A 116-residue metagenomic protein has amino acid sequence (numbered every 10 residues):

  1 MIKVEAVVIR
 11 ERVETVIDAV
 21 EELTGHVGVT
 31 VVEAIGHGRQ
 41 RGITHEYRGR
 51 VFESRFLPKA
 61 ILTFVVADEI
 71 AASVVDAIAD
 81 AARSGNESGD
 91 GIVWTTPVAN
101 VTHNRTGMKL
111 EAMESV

Functional and structural regions predicted by a protein language model:
M1-V116: Positively charged, small/polar-rich N-terminal and surface patches that mediate targeting and assembly and bind
